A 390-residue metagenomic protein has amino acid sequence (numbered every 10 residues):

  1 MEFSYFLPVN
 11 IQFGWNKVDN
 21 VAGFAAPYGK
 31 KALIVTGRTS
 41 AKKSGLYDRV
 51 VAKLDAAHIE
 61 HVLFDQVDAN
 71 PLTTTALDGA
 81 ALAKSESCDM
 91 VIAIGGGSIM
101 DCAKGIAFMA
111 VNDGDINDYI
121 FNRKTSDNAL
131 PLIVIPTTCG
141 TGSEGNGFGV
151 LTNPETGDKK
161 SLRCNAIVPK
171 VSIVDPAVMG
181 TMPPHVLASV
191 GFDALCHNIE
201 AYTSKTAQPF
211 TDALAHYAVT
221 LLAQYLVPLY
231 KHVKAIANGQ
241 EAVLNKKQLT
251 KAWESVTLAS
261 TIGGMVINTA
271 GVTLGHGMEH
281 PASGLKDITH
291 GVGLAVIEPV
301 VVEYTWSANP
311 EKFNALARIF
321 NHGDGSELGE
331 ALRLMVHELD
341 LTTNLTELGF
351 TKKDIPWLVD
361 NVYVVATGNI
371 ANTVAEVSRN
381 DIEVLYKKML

Functional and structural regions predicted by a protein language model:
M1-M90, L345-T346: ATP/NTP phosphate-donor binding region
V18-V21, K43-L46, T73-T74, S98-A103 (+3 more regions): Short glycine/serine/threonine-rich phosphate/pyrophosphate-binding segments that cradle anionic phosphate groups
T74-A177: Glycine/threonine-rich beta-strand-loop-alpha-helix active-site module that forms ligand/phosphate-binding
F148-A270: Carboxylate- and glycine-rich phosphate/diphosphate-binding segment that chelates Mg2+/Mn2+
L195-I199, V256-G264, M278, E298 (+4 more regions): Short alpha-helical scaffolding segments that buttress acidic/His motifs in well-ordered protein cores
A270-D324: C-terminal catalytic subdomain
F313, G323-L390: C-terminal charged capping/lid subdomain of soluble metabolic enzymes
